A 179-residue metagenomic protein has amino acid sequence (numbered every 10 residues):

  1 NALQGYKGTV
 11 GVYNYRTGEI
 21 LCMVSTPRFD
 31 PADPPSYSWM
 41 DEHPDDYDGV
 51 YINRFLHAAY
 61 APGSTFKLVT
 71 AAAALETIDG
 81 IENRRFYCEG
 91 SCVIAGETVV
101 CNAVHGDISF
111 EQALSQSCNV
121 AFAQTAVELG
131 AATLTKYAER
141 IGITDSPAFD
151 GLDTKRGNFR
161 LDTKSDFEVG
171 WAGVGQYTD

Functional and structural regions predicted by a protein language model:
N1-T17: A conserved hydrophobic secondary-structure block that centers on an alpha-helix together with its immediately flanking
V12-S64, V69-D179: Beta-lactam-recognizing serine transpeptidase/beta-lactamase-like catalytic domain environment
